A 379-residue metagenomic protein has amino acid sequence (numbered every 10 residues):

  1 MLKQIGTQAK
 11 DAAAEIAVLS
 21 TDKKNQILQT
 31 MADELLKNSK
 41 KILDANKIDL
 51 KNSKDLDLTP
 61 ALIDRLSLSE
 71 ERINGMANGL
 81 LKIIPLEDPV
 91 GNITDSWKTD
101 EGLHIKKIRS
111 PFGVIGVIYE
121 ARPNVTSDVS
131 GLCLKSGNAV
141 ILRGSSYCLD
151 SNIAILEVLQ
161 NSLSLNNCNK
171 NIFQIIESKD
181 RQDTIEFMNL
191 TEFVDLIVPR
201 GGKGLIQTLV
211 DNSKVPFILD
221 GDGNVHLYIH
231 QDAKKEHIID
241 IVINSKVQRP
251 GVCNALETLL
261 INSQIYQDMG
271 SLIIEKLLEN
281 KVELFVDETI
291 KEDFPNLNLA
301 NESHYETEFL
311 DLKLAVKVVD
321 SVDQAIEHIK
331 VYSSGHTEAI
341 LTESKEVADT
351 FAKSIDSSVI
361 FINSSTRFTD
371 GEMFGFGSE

Functional and structural regions predicted by a protein language model:
M1-H104, L132: N-terminal Rossmann-like NAD(P)+-binding subdomain of aldehyde/semialdehyde dehydrogenases
A12-L19, E34-N38, A45, D49-S53 (+12 more regions): Change "in soluble alpha/beta enzymes" to "in soluble alpha/beta proteins
A17-V18, Q231, V318, L341: A structural signal for short, well-ordered beta-strand elements
T21-N25, V90, N166-F173, R249-A255 (+3 more regions): Flexible, glycine/charged-enriched surface loops at secondary-structure junctions
P85, T94-D232: Rossmann-like NAD(P) dinucleotide-binding subdomain of oxidoreductase/dehydrogenase enzymes
A121-N124, D128-A139, L165, L205-D311 (+1 more regions): ALDH superfamily catalytic-core signature
N301-E379: Conserved C-terminal structural/oligomerization subdomain of aldehyde/semialdehyde dehydrogenase
